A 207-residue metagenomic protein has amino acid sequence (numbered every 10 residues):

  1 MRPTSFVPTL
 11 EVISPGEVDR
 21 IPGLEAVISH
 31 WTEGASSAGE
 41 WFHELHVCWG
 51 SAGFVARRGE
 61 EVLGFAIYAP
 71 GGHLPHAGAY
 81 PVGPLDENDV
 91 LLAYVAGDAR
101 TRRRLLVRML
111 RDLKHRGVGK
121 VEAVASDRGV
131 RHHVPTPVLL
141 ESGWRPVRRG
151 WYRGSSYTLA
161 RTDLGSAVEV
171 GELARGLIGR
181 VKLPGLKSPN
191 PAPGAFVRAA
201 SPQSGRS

Functional and structural regions predicted by a protein language model:
M1-S36, E40-C48, A52-E61, A66 (+1 more regions): Terminal substrate-recognition subdomain of acyl/acetyltransferases
W41-E44, A52, A77-V82, L106-L110: Short secondary-structure capping micro-motifs at structural edges
G50, D86-D89, R103: Alpha-helix initiation and capping sites
V62-Y94: Conserved acyl-donor/pantetheine-binding loop and adjacent beta-alpha core of acyl/acetyltransferases and related
V90-T101, D127: A short, internal acetyl-CoA/4′-phosphopantetheine-binding micro-motif in the GNAT/acyltransferase core
G97-H115: Conserved acetyl-CoA-binding loop-helix of GNAT-fold acetyltransferases
